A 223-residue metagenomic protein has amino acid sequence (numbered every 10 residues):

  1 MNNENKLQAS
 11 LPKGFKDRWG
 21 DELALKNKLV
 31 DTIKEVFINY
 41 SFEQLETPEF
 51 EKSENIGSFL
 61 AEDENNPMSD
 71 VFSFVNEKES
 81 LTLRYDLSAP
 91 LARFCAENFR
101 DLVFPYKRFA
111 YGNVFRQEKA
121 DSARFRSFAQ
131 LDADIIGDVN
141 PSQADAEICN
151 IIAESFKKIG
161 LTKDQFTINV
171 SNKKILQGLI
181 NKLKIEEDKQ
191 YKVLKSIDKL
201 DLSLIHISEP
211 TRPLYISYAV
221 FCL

Functional and structural regions predicted by a protein language model:
N2-S208, R212, S217: Extended, charged alpha-beta segments that form solvent-exposed binding/catalytic grooves in nucleic-acid-handling
S217-L223: Hydrophobic alpha-helical segments, chiefly the membrane-spanning helices and signal/signal-anchor peptides
